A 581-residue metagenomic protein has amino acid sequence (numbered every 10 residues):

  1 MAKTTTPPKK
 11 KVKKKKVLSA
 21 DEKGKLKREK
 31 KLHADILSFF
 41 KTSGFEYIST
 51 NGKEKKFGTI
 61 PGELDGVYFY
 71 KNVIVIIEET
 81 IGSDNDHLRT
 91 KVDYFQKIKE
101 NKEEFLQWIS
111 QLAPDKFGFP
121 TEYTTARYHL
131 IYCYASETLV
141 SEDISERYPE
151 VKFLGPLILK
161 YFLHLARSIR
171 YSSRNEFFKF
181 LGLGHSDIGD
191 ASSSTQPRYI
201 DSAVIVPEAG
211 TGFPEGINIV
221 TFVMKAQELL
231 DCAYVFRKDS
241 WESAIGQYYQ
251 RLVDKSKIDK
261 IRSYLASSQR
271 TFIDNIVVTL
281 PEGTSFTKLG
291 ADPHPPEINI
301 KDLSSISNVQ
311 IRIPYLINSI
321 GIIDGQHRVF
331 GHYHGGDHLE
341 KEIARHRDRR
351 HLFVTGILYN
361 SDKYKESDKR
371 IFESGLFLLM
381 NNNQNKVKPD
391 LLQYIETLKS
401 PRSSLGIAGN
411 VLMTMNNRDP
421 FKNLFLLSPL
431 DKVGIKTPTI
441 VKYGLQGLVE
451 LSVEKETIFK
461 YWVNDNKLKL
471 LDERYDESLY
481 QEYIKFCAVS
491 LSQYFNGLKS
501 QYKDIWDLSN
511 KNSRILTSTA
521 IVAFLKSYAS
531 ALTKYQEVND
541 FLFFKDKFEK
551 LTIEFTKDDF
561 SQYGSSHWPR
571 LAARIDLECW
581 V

Functional and structural regions predicted by a protein language model:
M1-I60, F69-Y70, Q107-A113: Acidic-basic catalytic patches of nuclease active cores, encompassing PD-(D/E)XK and other metal-cofactor nuclease
K3-K13, G58-P61, K71-V75, T80-V581: Accessory terminal alpha-helical modules
